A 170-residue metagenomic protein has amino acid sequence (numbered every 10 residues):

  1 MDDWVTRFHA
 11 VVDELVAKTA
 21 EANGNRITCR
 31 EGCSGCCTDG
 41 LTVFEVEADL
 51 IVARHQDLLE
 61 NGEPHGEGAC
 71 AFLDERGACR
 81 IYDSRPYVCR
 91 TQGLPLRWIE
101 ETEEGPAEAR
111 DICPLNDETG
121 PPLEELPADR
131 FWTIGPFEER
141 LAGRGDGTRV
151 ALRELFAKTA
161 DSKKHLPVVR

Functional and structural regions predicted by a protein language model:
M1-G35, T42-R170: Short loop/turn segments that flank or connect secondary-structure elements
